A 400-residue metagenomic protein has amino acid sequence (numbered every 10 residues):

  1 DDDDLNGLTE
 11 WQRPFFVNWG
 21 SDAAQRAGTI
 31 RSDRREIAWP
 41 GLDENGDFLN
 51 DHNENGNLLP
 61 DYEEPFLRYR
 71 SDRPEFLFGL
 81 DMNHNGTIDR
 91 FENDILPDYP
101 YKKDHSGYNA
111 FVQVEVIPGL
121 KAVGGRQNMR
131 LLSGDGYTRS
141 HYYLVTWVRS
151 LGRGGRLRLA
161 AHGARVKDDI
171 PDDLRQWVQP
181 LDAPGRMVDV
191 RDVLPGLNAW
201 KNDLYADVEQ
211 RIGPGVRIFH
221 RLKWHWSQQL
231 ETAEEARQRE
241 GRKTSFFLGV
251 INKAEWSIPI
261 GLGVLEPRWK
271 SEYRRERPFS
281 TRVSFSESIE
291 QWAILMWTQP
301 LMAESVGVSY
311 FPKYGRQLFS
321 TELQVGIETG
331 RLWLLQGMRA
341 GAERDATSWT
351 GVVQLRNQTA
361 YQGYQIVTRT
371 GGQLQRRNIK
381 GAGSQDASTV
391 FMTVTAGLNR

Functional and structural regions predicted by a protein language model:
D2-L96: Acidic, glycine-anchored loop motifs typical of Ca2+
P100-D104, S133-S140, Q176-W200, L230 (+6 more regions): Replace "Gram-negative outer membrane beta-barrel proteins" with "bacterial and organellar outer membrane beta-barrel
G107-Q113, Y142-T146, K201-D207, F247-E255 (+3 more regions): Membrane-embedded beta-strand positions in outer-membrane beta-barrel channels/transporters
V114-P118, W147-R153, R165, N198-W200 (+8 more regions): Outer-membrane beta-barrel strand-turn architecture
P118-G124, R153-L159, V216-H220, N252 (+7 more regions): Transmembrane beta-strands of outer-membrane beta-barrel proteins
A122-L204, E209-W226, E234, S245-F246: Eukaryotic acidic, serine/threonine-rich low-complexity intrinsically disordered regions
R126-L132, A161-K167, L222-L230, I258-I260 (+8 more regions): Transmembrane beta-strands of outer-membrane beta-barrel pores
Q385-R400: Outer-membrane beta-barrel "beta-signal"
